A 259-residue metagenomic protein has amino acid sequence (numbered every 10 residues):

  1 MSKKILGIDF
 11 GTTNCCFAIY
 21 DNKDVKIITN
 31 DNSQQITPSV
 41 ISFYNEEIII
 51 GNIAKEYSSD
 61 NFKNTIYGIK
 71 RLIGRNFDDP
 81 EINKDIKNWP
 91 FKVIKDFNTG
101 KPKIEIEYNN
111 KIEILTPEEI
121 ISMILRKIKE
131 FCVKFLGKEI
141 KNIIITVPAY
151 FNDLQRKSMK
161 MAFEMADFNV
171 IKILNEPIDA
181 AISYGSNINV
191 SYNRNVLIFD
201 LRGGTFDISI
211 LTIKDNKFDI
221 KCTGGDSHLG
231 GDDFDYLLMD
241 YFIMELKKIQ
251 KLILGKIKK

Functional and structural regions predicted by a protein language model:
M1-G100, E105-M123, E130-K259: Oxyanion-binding/catalytic loops of NTP- or PPi-dependent enzymes
